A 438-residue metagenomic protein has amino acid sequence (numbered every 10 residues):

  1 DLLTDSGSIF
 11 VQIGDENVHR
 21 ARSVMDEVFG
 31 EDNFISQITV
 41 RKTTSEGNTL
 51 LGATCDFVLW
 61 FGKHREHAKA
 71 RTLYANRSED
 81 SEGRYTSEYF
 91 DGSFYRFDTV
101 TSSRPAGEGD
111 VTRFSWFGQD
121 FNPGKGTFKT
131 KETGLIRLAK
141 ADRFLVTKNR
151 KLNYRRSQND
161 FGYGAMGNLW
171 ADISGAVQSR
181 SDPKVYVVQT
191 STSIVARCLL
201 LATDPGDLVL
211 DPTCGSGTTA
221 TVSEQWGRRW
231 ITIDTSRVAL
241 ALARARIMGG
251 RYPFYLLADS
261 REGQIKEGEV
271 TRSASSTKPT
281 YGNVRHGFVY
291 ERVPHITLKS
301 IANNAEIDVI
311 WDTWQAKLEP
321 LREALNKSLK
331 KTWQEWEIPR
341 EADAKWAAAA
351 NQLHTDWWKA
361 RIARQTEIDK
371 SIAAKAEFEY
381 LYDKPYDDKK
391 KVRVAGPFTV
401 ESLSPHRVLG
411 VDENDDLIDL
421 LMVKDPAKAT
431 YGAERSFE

Functional and structural regions predicted by a protein language model:
D1-E66, N149-R150, R156-E438: S-adenosyl-L-methionine-dependent nucleic acid methyltransferase catalytic domains
F10-I13, S81-S93, K140-L152, T190-I194: Short charge-dense sequence patches
I35, S81-R84, T133-L135, M422-V423: A short, polar/proline- and glycine-enriched secondary-structure boundary/capping micro-motif
S45-A106, D110-T112, Y255, T297: Flexible, glycine-/basic-rich loop-and-beta segments that form/coincide with the SAM-dependent methyltransferase
R71, R77, K140-A141, A258-S260 (+1 more regions): Short, charged/polar low-complexity linear motifs in solvent-exposed/disordered segments
S78-D80, T130-E132, A241: A short local loop/turn or secondary-structure capping micro-motif enriched for an aromatic residue
D110-Q178: Non-catalytic substrate-recognition/targeting regions of SAM-dependent transferases
